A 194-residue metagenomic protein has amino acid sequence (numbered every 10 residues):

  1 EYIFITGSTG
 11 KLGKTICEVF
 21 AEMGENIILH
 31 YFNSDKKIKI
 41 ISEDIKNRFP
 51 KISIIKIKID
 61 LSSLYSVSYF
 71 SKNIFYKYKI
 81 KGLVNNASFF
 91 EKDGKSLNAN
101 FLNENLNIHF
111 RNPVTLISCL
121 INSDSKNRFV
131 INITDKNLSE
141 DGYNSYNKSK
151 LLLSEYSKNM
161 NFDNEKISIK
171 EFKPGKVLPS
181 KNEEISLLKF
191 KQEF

Functional and structural regions predicted by a protein language model:
T6, I80-S88, H109, I131-N132 (+1 more regions): Rossmann-fold scaffold of SDR-type NAD(P)-dependent oxidoreductases
T9-G10: Conserved glycine-rich cofactor-binding loop
M23-I40: Conserved glycine-rich Rossmann-like NAD(P)H-binding loop of the short-chain dehydrogenase/reductase
R48-Y65: Rossmann-fold cofactor-recognition segment
K72, Y76-K77, N107-R128, F162: Amphipathic alpha-helical dimer-interface segment in Rossmann-like NAD(P)H-dependent oxidoreductases
S88-F89, L97-T115, I131, L153: Catalytic Tyr-X3-Lys loop
F89-D93, F129-F162, K173-P179: Catalytic loop of short-chain dehydrogenase/reductase
I167, E171-F172, V177-F194: C-terminal helical subdomain
